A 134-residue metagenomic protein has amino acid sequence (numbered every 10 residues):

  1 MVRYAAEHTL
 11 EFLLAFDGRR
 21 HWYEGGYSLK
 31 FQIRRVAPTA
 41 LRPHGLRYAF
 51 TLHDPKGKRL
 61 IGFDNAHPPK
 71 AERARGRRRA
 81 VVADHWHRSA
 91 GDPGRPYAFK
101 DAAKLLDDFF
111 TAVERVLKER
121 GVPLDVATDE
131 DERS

Functional and structural regions predicted by a protein language model:
V2-V81: The feature represents the first ordered module of a protein
R19, A66-H67, W86-S89, R133: Intrinsic disorder/low-complexity detector
A37-L41, A71, G94, D107 (+1 more regions): Residues in flexible loops and secondary-structure boundaries
K70-A98: Mid-chain, well-packed structural core segment of small domains
S89-G121: Well-ordered alpha/beta subsegment
V122-S134: Short, highly charged C-terminal tails/helix-capping segments
